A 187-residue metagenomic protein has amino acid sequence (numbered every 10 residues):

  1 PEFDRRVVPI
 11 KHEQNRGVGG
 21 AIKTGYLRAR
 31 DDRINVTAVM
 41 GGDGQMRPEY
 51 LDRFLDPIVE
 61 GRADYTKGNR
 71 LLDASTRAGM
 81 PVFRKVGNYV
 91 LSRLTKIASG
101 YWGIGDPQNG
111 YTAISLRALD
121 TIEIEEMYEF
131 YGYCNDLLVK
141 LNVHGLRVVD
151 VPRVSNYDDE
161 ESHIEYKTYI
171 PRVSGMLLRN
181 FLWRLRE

Functional and structural regions predicted by a protein language model:
P1-E2: Acidic helix N-cap motif at the loop->helix transition within catalytic regions of sugar-transfer enzymes
R6-V8, H12-D31, V36, P48-Y131 (+1 more regions): Acceptor/aglycone-binding surface of glycosyltransferases and processive sugar-polymer synthases
G25, D43, S115, L141 (+1 more regions): Residue-level signature of catalytic and energy-coupling elements of molecular machines, predominantly ATP/GTP-dependent
E126-E187: Hydrophobic helical membrane-anchoring modules
